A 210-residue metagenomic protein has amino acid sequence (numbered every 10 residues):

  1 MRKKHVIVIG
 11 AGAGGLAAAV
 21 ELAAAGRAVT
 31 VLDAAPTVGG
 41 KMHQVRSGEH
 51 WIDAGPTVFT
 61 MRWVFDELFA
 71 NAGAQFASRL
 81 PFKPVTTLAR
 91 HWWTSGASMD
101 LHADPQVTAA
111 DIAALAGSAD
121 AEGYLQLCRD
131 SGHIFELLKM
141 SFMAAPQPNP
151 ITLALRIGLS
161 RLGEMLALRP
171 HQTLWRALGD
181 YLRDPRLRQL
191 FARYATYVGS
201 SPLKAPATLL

Functional and structural regions predicted by a protein language model:
R2-M140: N-terminal glycine-rich phosphate/pyrophosphate-binding loop and immediately adjacent elements
T94-A207: Rossmann-like flavin
L210: Active-site lumenal/periplasmic loops and adjacent helix-entry segments of GT-C-fold, multi-pass membrane
